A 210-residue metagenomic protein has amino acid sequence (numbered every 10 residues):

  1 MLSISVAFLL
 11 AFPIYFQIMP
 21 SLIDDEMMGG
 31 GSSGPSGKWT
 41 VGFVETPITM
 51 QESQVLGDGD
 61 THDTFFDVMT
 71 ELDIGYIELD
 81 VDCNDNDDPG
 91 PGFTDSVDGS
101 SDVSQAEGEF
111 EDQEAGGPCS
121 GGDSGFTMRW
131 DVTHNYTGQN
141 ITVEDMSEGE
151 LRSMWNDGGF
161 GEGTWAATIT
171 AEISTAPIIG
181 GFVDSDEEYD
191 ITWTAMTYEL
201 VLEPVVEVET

Functional and structural regions predicted by a protein language model:
M1-G29, T210: Secretory targeting signatures
F8, F12, F16, F43 (+7 more regions): Phenylalanine-focused residue identity feature
I18, S100-S104, W155-T210: C-terminal edge strands of extracellular/lumenal beta-sandwich accessory domains
M27-P47: Short extracytoplasmic/periplasmic juxtamembrane "stem" segments immediately C-terminal to an N-terminal membrane anchor
G42-E52, Q113-A166, S174-G181: Extended, solvent-exposed segments with strong compositional bias
Q54-H134, A171: Acidic, Ser/Thr/Pro-rich low-complexity intrinsically disordered segments
